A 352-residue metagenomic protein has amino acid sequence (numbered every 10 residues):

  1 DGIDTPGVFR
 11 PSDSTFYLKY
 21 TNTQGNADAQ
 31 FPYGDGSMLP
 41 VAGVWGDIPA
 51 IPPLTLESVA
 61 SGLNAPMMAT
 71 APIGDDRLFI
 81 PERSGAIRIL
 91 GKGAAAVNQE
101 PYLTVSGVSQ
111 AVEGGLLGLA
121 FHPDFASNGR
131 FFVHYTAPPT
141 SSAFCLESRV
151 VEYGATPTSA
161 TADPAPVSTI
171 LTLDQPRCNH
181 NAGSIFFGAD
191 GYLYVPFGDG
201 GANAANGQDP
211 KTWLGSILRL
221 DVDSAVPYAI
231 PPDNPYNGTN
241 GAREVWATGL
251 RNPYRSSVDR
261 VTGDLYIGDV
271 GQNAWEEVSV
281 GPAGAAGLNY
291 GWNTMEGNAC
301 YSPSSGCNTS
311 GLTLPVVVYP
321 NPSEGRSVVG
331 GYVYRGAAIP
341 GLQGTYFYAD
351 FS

Functional and structural regions predicted by a protein language model:
D1-I48: Trp/Gly-enriched beta-strand/coil motifs that build multi-repeat beta-propeller-like domains and related W-rich binding
D13, T23-G25, A94-A96, P157 (+4 more regions): Short coil turn/linker residues within repeat-based beta-strand modules
I48-A204, R255-V258, G263-G271, W275 (+1 more regions): Acidic, Gly/Ser/Thr-rich repeat motifs that build Ca2+-stabilized beta-propeller blades
L90-A95, E152-A162, L218-A229, G281-Y290: Short loop/turn segments immediately following beta-strands, especially the blade-tip and inter-blade linker loops
E100-G114, A165-A182, V222-W246, G291-E324: Surface-exposed loop and turn segments in beta-propeller and other repeat-based domains that flank or scaffold
A143-S148, E276-N298: Beta-propeller fold recognition
F187-Y192, L220-G238, S257-G263: Secondary-structure boundary elements
P210-L220, E244-E277, G281-P282: Extracytoplasmic, non-cytosolic globular domains
